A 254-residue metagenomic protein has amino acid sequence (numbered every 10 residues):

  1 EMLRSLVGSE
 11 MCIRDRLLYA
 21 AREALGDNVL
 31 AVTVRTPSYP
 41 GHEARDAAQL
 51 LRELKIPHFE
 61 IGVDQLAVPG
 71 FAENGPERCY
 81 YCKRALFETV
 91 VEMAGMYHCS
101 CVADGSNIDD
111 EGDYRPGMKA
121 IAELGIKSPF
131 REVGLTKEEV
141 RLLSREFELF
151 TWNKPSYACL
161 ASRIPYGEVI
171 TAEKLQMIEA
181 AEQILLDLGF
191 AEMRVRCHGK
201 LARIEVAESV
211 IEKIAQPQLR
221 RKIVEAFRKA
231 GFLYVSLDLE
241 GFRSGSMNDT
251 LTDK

Functional and structural regions predicted by a protein language model:
E1-G8, I13: Single conserved hydrophobic/aromatic residue that forms the stacking wall/gate of nucleotide- or nucleobase-binding
D15-L18, G41-A48, R141: Short, surface-exposed alpha-helical segments at coil->helix boundaries
Y19, N28, A202: ATP-dependent adenylate-handling active sites, centered on carboxylate activation for C-N bond formation
R22-T33, L54, A67-N153: Active-site adenylate/phosphate-handling loop in enzymes that bind or generate adenylated species
D27-L66: Cysteine-dependent PTP/DSP-like catalytic domain, specifically the C-terminal lobe
G41-R45, A72, Q216-R220: Conserved strand-to-helix beginnings and helix N-cap segments that scaffold or border functional pockets
L51, A94, F227: Hydrophobic pocket-lining residues that define ligand/cofactor binding sites across diverse proteins
A85, R115-K254: AMP-forming adenylation/ATP pyrophosphatase catalytic core
